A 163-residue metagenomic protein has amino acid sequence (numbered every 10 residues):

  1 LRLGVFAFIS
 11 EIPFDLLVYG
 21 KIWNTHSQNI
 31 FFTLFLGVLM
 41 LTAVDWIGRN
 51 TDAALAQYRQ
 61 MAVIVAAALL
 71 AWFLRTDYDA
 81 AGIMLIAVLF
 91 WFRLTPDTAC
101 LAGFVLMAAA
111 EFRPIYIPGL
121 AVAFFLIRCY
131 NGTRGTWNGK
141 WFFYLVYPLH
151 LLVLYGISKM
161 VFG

Functional and structural regions predicted by a protein language model:
L1-G163: Alpha-helical transmembrane segments and their immediate juxtamembrane cytosolic regions
